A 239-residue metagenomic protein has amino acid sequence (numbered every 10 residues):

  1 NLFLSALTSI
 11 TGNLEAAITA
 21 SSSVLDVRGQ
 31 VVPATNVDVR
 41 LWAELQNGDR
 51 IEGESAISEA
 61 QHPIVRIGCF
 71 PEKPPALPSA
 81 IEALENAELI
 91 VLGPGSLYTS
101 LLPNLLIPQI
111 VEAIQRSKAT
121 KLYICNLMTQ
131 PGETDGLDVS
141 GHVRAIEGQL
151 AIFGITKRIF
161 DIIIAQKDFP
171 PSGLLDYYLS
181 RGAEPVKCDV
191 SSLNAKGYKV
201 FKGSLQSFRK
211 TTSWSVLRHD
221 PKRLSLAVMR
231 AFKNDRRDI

Functional and structural regions predicted by a protein language model:
N1-H62, R223, A227-N234: Electropositive, gly/pro-rich neighborhoods at or near active sites that engage anionic ligands
L4-G12, I64-P71, G95-S100: Flexible, glycine/proline-enriched loop segments at strand-loop-helix junctions that form or flank small-ligand binding
V39-R40, R66, K73-P74, K202-G203 (+1 more regions): Metallocofactor- and cofactor-centric catalytic cores in central/energy metabolism, strongly enriched
L45-N47, S55, P71, C125-N126 (+1 more regions): Short, structured patches in soluble enzyme cores that scaffold and shape functional sites
E59-Q61, I67, A76-L77, A83 (+4 more regions): Conserved phosphate- and dinucleotide-binding cores of soluble alpha/beta proteins, encompassing both enzyme active
A87: An anion/phosphate-binding loop that grips the pyrophosphate of nucleotide cofactors and donors
V91-G93, L122-I124, I164: Structural motif
G136-I239: C-terminal functional extensions of proteins
